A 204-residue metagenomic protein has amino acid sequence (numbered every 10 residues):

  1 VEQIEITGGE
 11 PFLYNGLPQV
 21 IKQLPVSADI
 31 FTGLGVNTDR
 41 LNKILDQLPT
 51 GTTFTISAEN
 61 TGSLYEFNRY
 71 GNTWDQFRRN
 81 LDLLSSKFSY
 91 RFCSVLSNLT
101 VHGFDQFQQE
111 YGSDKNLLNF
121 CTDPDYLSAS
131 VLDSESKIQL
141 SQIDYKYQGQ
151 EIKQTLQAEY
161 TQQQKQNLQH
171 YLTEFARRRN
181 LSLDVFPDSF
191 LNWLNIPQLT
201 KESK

Functional and structural regions predicted by a protein language model:
V1, N80-Y90, I143-Q148: A structural motif corresponding to the C-terminal end of an alpha-helix and its immediate exit/capping segment
V1-I4, D114-D125, D144-L156, Y160: Short intrinsically disordered, low-complexity coil segments enriched in acidic
V1-N15, P25-L41, Q47-R78, S89-S97 (+1 more regions): Core AdoMet radical
Q19-Q23, K43, Q76-L83, Q106-E110: Alpha-helical scaffolding segments of alpha/beta enzyme cores, especially the outer helices of TIM-barrel or partial
T50, K87, D114, Q139-K146: Structured helix-beta-strand junction loops
N98-G112: Catalytic cores of alpha/beta
Y126-S141: PAPS-dependent sulfotransferase catalytic core
Y145-K204: Radical SAM enzyme core and accessory elements
